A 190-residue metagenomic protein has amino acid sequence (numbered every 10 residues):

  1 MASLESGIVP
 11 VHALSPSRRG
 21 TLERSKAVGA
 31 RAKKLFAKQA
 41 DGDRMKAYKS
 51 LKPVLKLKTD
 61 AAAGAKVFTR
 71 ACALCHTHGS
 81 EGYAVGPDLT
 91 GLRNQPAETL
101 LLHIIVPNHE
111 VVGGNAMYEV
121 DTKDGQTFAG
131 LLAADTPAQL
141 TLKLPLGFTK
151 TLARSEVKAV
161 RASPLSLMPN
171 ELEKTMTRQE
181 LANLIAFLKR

Functional and structural regions predicted by a protein language model:
M1-V67, H78, V85, L92-A97 (+2 more regions): Long, ordered, helix-rich scaffold segments
R31-D41, S50, A97-E98, H109 (+4 more regions): C-terminal capping alpha-helices of c-type cytochrome domains
G64-G79, L89, L184-L188: The canonical Cys-X-X-Cys-His
T69, T77-S80, N94, I105 (+3 more regions): Hydrophobic alpha-helix feature that most strongly marks membrane-spanning transmembrane helices and their immediate
G82-V106, Y118-A162: Gly/Gly-Pro-rich "capping" loops immediately C-terminal to redox-active cysteine motifs in periplasmic/lumenal
E110-G114: Active-site phosphate-binding and catalytic loops of NTP-dependent enzymes
